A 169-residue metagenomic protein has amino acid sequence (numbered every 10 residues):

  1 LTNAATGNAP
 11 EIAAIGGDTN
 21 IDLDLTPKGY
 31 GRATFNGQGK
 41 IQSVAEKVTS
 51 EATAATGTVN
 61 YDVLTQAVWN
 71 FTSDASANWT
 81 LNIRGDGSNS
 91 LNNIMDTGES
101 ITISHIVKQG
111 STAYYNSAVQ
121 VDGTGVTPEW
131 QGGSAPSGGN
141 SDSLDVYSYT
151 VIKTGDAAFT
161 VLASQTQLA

Functional and structural regions predicted by a protein language model:
L1-T65: Intrinsic low-complexity, repeat-rich intrinsically disordered segments enriched in small/flexible residues
T2-N20, K28, D74-A169: Acidic, glycine/polar-enriched metal-coordinating patches/loops that mediate binding to polyanionic ligands
Q66-F71: Short carbohydrate-recognition loop motifs
